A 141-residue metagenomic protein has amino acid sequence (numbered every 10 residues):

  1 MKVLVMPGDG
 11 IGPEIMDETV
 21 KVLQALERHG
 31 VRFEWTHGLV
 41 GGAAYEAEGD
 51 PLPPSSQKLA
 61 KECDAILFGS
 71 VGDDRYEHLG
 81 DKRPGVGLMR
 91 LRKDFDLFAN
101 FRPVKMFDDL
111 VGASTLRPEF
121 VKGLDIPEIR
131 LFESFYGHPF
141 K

Functional and structural regions predicted by a protein language model:
M1-G10, F33-E34, G42-K141: Anion-binding alpha/beta catalytic cores of soluble intermediary-metabolism enzymes, centered on
M1-H37: N-terminal phosphate-binding or glycine-rich loops at protein starts, especially the Walker A/P-loop of NTPases
